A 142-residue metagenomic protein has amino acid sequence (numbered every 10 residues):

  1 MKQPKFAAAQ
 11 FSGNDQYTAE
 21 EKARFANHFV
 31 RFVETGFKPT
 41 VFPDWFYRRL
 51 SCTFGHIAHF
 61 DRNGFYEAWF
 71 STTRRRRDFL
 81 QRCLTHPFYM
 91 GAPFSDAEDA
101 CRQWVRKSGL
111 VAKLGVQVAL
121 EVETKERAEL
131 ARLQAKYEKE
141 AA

Functional and structural regions predicted by a protein language model:
M1, F60-N63, L133-K136: Short, flexible beta-strand-to-coil junctions
M1-E34: Short, extreme N-terminal segment that most often corresponds to the first beta-strand
P4-K5, A19-E20, D99-K107, V111 (+2 more regions): Basic, mixed-charge low-complexity alpha-helical segments
F11, E34-F37, F42, G55 (+1 more regions): Intrinsic disorder/low-complexity segments in short proteins, especially the signal peptide and propeptide regions
N14-Y17, E21-F25, K38, T72-R75 (+3 more regions): Non-membrane alpha-helical secondary structure
F37-S108: Acidic, low-complexity, intrinsically disordered interaction modules
L110-E121: Charged/polar low-complexity intrinsically disordered segments, enriched in acidic residues
L120-A142: Short acidic, low-complexity intrinsically disordered linear motifs used for protein-protein interactions
